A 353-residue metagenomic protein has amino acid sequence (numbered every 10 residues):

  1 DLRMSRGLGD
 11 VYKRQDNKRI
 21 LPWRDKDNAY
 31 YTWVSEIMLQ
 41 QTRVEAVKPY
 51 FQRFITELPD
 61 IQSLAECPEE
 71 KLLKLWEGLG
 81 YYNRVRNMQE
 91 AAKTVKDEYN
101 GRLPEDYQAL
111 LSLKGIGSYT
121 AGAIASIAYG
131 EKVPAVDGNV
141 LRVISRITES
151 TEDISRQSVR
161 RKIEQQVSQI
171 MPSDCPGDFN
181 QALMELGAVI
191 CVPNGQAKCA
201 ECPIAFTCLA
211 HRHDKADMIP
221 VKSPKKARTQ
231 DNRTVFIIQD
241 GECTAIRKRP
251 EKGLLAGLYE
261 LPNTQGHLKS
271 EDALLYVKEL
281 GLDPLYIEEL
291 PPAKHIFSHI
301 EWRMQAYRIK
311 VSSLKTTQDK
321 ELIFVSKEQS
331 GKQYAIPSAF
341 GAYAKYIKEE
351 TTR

Functional and structural regions predicted by a protein language model:
D1-Y12: Single conserved hydrophobic/aromatic residue that forms the stacking wall/gate of nucleotide- or nucleobase-binding
L8, N232-T234, E242, W302-Q305 (+1 more regions): Change "...and in nucleic-acid phosphodiester-cleaving endonucleases..." to "...and in nucleic-acid processing enzymes
K13-A200, I204-L209, H213, D283: Catalytic cores of DNA base-excision repair glycosylases
E66, D214-K222, I287-E289: Short Pro/Gly-enriched beta-strand edge/turn motifs at strand-loop
D217-N263: N-terminal strand-loop-strand
G257-P292: The catalytic Nudix box helix
D283-T317, K327: Active-site-adjacent beta-strand/loop module that shapes the phosphate/pyrophosphate-binding cleft
R308-R353: NUDIX/MutT-family hydrolases
